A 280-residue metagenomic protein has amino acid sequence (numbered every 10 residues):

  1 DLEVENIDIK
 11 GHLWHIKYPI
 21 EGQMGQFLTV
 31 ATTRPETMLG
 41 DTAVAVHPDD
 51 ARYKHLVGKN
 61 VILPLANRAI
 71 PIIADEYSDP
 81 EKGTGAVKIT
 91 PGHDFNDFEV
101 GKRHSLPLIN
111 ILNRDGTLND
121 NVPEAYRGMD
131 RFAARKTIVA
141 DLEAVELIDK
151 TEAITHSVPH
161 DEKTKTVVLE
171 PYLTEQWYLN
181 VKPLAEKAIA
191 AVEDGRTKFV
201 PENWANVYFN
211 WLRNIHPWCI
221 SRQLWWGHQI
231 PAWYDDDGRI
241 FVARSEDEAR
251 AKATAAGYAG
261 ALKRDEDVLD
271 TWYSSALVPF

Functional and structural regions predicted by a protein language model:
D1-F27, K82-D237, D267, S275: Residue patterns forming the tRNA-binding/recognition surfaces of aminoacyl-tRNA synthetases and related DALR
E21-M24, L28-I89, H93-E99: Protease-associated
T32-T37, A74-S78, Y126, L173-Y178 (+2 more regions): A short, sequence-level motif marking secondary-structure junctions
L39-A45, Y178-L179, V278-F280: Adenylate-forming
N60, N67-A69, L118, V167-V168 (+1 more regions): Short, solvent-exposed loop/turn motifs
R68-I73, L269-F280: Active-site-adjacent "gating/activation" loops or surface patches in catalytic cores
A232, D237-L262: Glycine-rich (often Gly-Gly/Gly-Pro-rich) flexible segments and glycine-rich loop motifs, frequently accented by
A261-R264, T271: Active-site core of glycosidic bond-cleaving carbohydrate-active enzymes
